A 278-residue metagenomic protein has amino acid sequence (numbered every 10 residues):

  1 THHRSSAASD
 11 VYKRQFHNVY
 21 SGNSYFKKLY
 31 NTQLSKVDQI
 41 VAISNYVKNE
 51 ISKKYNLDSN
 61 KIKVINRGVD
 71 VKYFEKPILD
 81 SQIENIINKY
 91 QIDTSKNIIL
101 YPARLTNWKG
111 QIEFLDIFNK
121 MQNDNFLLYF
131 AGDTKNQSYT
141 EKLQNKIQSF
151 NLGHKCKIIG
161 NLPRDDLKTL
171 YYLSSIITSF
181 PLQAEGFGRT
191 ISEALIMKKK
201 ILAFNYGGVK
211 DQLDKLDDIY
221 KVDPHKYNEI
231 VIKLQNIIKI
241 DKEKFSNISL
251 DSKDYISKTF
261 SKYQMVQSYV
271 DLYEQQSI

Functional and structural regions predicted by a protein language model:
T1-A8, Y12: Single conserved hydrophobic/aromatic residue that forms the stacking wall/gate of nucleotide- or nucleobase-binding
V41, D93-K109, L115-F118, Y129: Conserved donor-binding/catalytic core segment of Leloir-type glycosyltransferases
Y46, G68: Carbohydrate-associated surface elements
V69, P102, L127-Q144, G160: Glycosyltransferase donor-sugar binding loop
N161-L162, T169-S174, R189: Short alpha-helical donor nucleotide-sugar binding micro-motif in glycosyltransferases
K200-A203: Short hydrophobic beta-strand element within catalytic cores of glycosyltransferases and related nucleotide-activated
K215-N228, N236-K242: Conserved acidic donor-binding segment of nucleotide-sugar-dependent glycosyltransferases
E243-E274: A charged, aromatic-enriched C-terminal amphipathic alpha-helix characteristic of glycosyltransferases across folds
